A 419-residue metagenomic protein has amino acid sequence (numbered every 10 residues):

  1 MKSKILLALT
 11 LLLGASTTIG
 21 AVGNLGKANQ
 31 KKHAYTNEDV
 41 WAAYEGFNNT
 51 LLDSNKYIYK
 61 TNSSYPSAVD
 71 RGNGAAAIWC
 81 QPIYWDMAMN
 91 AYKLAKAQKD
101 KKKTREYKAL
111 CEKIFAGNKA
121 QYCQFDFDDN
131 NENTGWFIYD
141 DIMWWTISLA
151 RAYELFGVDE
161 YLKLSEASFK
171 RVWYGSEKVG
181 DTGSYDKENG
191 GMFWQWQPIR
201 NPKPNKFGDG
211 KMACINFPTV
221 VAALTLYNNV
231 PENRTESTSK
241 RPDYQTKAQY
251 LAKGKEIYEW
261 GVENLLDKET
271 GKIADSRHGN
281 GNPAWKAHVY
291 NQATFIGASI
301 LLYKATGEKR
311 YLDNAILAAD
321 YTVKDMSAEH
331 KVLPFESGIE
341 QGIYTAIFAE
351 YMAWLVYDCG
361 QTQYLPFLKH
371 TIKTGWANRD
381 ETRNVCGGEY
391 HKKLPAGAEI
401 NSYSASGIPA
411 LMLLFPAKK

Functional and structural regions predicted by a protein language model:
M1-A28: Bacterial Sec-dependent N-terminal signal peptides
L25-D140, L155, G175, T182-G183 (+4 more regions): CBM-like carbohydrate-recognition segments
K102-N229, N233, L251-K255: Extended ligand-binding groove/face enriched in aromatic
N216-T219, A223-L226, P242-L302: Active-site cradle of extracellular carbohydrate-active enzymes
N233-Q245: Intrinsically disordered, low-complexity Ser/Thr- and acidic-rich flexible linkers and loops, especially at boundaries
H288-T306, Y311-M326: Oxyanion-binding "anion nests"
